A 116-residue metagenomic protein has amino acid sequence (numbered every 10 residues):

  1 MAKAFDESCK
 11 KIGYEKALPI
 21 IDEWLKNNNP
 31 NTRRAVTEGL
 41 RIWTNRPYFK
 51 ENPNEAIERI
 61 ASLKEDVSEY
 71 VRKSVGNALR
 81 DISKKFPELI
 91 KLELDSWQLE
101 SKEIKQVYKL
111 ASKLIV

Functional and structural regions predicted by a protein language model:
M1-V116: Alpha-helical scaffold domains
